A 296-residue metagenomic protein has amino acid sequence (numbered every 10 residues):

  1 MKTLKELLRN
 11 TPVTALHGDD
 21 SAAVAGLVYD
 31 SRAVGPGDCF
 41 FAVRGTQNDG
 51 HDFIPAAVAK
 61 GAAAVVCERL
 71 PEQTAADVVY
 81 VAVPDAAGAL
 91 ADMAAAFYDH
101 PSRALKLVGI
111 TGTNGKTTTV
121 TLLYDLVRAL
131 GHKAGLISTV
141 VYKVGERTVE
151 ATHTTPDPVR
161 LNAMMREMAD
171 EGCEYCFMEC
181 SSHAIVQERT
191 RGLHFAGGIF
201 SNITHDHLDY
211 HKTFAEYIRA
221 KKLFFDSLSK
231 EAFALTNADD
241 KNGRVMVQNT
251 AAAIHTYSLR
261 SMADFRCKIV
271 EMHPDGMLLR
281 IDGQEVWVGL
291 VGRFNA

Functional and structural regions predicted by a protein language model:
M1-D92, A96, K241, A263-I269 (+1 more regions): N-terminal leader/targeting and accessory segments in enzymes
L8-T11, L90-A238, N242-T250, I281-D282: Phosphate-binding loop of NTP-binding sites
D19, D30-S31, V43-R44, R69 (+10 more regions): Fold-independent oxyanion-binding glycine-rich loops and adjacent beta-strand/coil segments at enzyme active sites
A22, A75-V79, G172, K230 (+1 more regions): A short helix-to-beta-strand connector/capping loop
A33-G37, G192-L193, H273-D275: A short, glycine/Asx- and small/polar-enriched loop/turn that sits immediately N-terminal to a beta-strand
F40, V65, Y80, G198-I199 (+2 more regions): Short, well-ordered beta-strand core segments
A76-P84, V149-T152, A251-T256: Active-site regions of enzymes building and remodeling cell-envelope glycoconjugates
H211-I218, K222, Q248, A252-A296: Adenine nucleotide phosphate-binding catalytic loops in nucleotide-utilizing enzymes
